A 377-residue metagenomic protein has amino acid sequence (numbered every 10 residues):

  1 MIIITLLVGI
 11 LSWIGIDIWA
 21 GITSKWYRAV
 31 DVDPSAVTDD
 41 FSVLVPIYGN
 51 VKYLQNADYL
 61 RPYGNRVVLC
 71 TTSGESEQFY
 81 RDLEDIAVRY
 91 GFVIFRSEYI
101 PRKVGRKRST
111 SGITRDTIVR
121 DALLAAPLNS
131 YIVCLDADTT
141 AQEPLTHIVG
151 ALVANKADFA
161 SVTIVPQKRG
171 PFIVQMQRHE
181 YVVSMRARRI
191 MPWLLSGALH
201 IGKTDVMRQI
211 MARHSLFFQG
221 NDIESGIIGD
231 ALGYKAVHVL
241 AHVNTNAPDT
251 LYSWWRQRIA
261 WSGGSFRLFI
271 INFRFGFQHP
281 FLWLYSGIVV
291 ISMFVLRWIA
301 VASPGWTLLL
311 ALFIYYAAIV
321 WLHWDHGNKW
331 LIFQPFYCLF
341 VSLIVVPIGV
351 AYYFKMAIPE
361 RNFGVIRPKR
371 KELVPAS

Functional and structural regions predicted by a protein language model:
S12-D39, Y63-T71, F79-D82, P280-W283 (+1 more regions): Juxtamembrane C-terminal module of membrane proteins
D39-L44, E224: Cell-envelope/extracellular polymer assembly enzymes that use nucleotide-activated donors
G49-Y63, E77-F79: Short, well-formed alpha-helical segments that are part of the catalytic scaffolds of diverse glycosyltransferases
F79-A125: Active-site-proximal specificity loops/subdomain of glycosyltransferases
G105-I118, L135, E143, V149-M211 (+1 more regions): Long helical/loop segments within the catalytic core of UDP-sugar-dependent glycosyltransferases, especially the large
N129-T140: Short beta-strand-to-loop acidic/aromatic patch adjacent to the donor-nucleotide binding site
D158-M185, L216-F218, I223-L282: Catalytic donor/gating beta->alpha subdomain of glycosyltransferases that bind UDP-sugars
V289-P304: Hydrophobic, aromatic-rich transmembrane alpha-helices and their immediate juxtamembrane boundary segments
